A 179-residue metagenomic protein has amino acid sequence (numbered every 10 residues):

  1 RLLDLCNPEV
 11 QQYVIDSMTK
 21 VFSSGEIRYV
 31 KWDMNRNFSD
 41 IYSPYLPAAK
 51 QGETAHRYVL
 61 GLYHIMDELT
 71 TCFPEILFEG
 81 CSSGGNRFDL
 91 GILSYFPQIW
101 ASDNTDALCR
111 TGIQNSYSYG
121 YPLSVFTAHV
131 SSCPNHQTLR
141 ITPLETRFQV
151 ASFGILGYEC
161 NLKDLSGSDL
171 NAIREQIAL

Functional and structural regions predicted by a protein language model:
R1-Q12, H56-D164: Glycan-recognition surfaces
R1-V10, D40-K50: Substrate-binding/active-site clefts of carbohydrate-active enzymes
C6-D33, L69: An active-site-proximal structural segment forming one wall of the substrate-binding cleft that immediately precedes
V30, I41-Y42, C160-N161: Extended hydrophobic-aromatic, low-complexity segments
W32-S39, S82-R87: Short, solvent-exposed turn/loop segments enriched in Gly/Ser/Thr/Pro and often Arg
D40, P47-A48, Y95-F96, N104-A107 (+1 more regions): Alpha-helix boundary/capping detector
N161-L179: Glycan-recognition and catalytic regions of carbohydrate-active enzymes
